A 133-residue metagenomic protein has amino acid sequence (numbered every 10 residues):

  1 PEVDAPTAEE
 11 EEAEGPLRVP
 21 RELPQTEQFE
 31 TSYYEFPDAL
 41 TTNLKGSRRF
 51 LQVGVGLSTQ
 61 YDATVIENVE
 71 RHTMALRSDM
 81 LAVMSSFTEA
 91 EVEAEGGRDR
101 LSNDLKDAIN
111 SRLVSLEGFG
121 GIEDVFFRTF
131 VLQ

Functional and structural regions predicted by a protein language model:
P1-Q133: Flexible, low-complexity charged segments
